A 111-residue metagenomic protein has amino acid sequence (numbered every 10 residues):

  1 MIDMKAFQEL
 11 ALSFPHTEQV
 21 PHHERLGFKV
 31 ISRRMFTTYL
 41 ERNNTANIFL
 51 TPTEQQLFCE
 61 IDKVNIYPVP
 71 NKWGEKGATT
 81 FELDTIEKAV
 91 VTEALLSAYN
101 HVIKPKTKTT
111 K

Functional and structural regions predicted by a protein language model:
M1-K111: Charge-dense, helix-prone N-terminal extensions
